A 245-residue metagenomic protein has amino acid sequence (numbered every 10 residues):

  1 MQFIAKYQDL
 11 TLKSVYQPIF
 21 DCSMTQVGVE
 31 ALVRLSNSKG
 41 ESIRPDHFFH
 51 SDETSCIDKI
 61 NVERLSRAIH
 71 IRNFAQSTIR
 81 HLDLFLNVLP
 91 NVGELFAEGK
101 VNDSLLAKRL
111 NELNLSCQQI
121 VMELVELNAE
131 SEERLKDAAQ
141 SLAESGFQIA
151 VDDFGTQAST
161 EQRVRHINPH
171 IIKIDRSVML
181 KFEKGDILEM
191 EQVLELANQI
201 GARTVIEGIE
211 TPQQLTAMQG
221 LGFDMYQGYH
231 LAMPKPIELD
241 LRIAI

Functional and structural regions predicted by a protein language model:
M1-T11, V15, L35-S38, L127-A129 (+2 more regions): EAL-family c-di-GMP phosphodiesterase catalytic domain
K13, G28, D83-F85, Q119-E123 (+4 more regions): Structural preference for beta-strand elements that scaffold enzyme active sites
V15-F49: A short, well-structured catalytic beta-strand-centered motif of the EAL phosphodiesterase domain for c-di-GMP
F20, P90-V92, E126-N128, D153-Q157 (+3 more regions): Active-site-proximal loop/turn and secondary-structure-junction residues that shape catalytic pockets, frequently
M24, H70, L86, M122 (+4 more regions): Conserved, mostly hydrophobic/aromatic
V62-R134: Catalytic core of bacterial c-di-GMP phosphodiesterases, primarily the EAL and HD-GYP domains, capturing alpha-helical
N102-R109, L135-S141, T160-R163, E189-L196 (+1 more regions): A general structural detector for well-ordered alpha-helical segments in enzyme core domains, enriched
A138-V151, A197-I206: Short beta-strand/loop segments at the ligand-binding rim of alpha/beta enzyme cores
